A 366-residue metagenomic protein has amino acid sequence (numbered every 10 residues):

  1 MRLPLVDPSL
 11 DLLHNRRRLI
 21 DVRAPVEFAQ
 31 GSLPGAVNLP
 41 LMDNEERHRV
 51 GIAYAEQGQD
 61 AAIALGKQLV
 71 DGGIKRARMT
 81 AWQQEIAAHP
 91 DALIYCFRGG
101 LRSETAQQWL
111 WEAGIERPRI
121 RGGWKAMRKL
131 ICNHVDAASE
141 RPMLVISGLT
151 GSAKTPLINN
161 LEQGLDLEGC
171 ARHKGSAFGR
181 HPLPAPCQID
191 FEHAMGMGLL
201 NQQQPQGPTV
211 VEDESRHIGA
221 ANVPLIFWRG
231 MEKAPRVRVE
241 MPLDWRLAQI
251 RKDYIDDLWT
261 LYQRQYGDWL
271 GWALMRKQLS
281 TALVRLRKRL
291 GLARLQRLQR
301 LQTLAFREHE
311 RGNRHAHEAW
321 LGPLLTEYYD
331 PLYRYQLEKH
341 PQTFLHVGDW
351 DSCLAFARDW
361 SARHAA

Functional and structural regions predicted by a protein language model:
M1-P34, C132-S139, M143-S147: Flexible, polar/low-complexity N-terminal or interdomain linker segments that lie immediately upstream of folded
L13-I86: Positively charged, proline/Ser/Thr-rich regional signature most characteristic of the Rhodanese/CDC25-like
G66-I120: Catalytic cysteine-centered active loop of the rhodanese-like fold, especially the PTP/DSP P-loop
G100-S103, P142-E162: Glycine-rich phosphate-binding P-loop
Q107-E112, T155-L167: A conserved segment at the C-terminal end of the G1
E116-C132, S139, R251: Long, charge-dense
E162-M231: Conserved nucleotide-sensing/catalytic segment adjacent to the nucleotide-binding pocket in NTP-handling enzymes
G230-A366: Conserved NTP phosphate-binding and transfer environment spanning the P-loop NTPase/kinase superfamily
